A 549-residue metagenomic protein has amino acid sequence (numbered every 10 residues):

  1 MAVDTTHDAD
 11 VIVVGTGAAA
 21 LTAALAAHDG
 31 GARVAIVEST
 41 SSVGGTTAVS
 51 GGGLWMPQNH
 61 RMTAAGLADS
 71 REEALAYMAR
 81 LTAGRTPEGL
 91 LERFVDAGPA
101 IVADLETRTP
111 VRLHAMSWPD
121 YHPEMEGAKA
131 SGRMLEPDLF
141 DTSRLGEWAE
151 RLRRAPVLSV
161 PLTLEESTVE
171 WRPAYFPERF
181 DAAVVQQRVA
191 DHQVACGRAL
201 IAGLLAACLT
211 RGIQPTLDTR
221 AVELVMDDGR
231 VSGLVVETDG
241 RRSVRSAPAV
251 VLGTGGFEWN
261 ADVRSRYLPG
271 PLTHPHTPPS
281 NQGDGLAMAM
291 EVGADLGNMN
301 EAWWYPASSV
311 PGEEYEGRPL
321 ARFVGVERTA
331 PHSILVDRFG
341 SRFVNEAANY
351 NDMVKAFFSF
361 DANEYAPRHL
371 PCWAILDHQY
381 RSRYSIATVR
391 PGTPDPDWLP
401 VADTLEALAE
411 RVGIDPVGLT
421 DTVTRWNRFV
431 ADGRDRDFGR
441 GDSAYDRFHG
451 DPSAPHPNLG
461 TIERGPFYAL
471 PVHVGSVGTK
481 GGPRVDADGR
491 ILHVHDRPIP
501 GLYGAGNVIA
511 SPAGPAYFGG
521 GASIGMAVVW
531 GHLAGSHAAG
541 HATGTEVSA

Functional and structural regions predicted by a protein language model:
M1-V11, D29, A513, Y517 (+1 more regions): Extreme N-terminal leader/targeting segments of oxidoreductases
V11-I36: N-terminal Rossmann-like FAD-binding beta1-loop-alpha1 element of flavoenzymes
S39-Q214, S333-V336, R342, G441 (+1 more regions): Conserved N-terminal/central alpha/beta ligand/cofactor-binding core
D138-Y175, R179, L286, V292-G418: An anion/pyrophosphate-binding glycine-rich loop and adjacent beta-alpha core in soluble alpha-beta enzymes
D191-R198, T210, T238-G312, I524 (+1 more regions): Glycine-rich loop(s) and the adjacent beta-strand/alpha-helix scaffold that form part
E223, D227-R230, G418-P512, A516: A glycine-rich dinucleotide-binding beta-alpha-beta segment and adjacent secondary-structure elements that constitute
M288-D295, T420, M526-E546: Internal hydrophobic alpha-helix adjacent to the cofactor/substrate pocket in enzyme cavities
N363-P466, H537, H541, S548-A549: Helix-rich C-terminal "cap"/substrate-channel and partner-interaction subdomain that packs against the flavin-binding
